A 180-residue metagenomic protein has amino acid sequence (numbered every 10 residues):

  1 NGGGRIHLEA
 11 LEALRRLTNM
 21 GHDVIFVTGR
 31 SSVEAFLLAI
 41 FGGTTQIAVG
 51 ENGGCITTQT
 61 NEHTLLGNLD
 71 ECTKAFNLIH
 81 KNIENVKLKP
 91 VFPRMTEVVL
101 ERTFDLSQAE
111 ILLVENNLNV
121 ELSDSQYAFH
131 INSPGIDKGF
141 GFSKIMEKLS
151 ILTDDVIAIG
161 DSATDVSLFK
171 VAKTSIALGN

Functional and structural regions predicted by a protein language model:
N1-G4, T164: Short, glycine/acidic-enriched loop or turn micro-motifs at the edges of active sites
G3-G4, T28, R102, G135: Short loop or secondary-structure boundary microenvironments that flank and position key functional residues
G4-F92, N180: Active-site phosphate-binding/coordination module
N19-I25, T44-Q46, E97, D154-V156 (+1 more regions): Short active-site oxyanion
G54-C55, F129, I176: Glycine-centered loop/turn positions within well-structured domains that cap or flank conserved ligand/cofactor-binding
F76-A172, N180: Conserved acidic, metal-coordinating active-site core of Asp-based, Mg2+-dependent phosphoryl-transfer enzymes
